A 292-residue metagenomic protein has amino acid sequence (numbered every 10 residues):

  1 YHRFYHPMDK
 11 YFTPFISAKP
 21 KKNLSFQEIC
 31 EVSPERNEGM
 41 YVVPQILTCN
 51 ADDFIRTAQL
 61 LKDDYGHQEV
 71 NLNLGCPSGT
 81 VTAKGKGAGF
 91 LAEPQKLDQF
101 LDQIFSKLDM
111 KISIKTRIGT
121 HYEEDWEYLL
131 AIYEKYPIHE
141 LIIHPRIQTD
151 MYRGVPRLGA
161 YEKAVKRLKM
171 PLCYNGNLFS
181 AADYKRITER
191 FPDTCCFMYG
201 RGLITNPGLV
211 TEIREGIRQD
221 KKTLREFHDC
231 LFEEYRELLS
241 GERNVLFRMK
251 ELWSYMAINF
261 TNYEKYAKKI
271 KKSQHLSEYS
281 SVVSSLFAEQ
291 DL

Functional and structural regions predicted by a protein language model:
Y1-L292: Flavin-dependent oxidoreductase catalytic cores
